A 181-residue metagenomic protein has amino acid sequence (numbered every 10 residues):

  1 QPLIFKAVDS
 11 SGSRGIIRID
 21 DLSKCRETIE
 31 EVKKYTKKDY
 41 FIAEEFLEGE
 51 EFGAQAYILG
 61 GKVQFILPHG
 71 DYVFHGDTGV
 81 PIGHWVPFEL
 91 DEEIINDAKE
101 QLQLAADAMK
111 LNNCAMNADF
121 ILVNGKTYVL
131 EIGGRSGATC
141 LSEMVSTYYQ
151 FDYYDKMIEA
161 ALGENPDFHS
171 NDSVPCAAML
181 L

Functional and structural regions predicted by a protein language model:
Q1-G15: A conserved helix-loop-beta module that forms one wall/lid of the active-site cleft in ATP-utilizing catalytic domains
G12-S13, G49-E51, P175: Short acidic/glycine-enriched loop/turn segments that link adjacent beta-strands
I16-D21, Y57-L59: Short beta-strand-to-turn element immediately C-terminal to the catalytic PLP-Schiff-base lysine in fold type I
I16-R18, I42, V129, A178-L180: Conserved hydrophobic/aromatic beta-strand scaffold that supports enzyme active sites
K24-T28: Short amphipathic alpha-helices within nucleic acid-binding modules
V32-Y40, E45-F88, D97-N117, I121-Y128 (+2 more regions): Phosphate-binding core of ATP-grasp and ATP-grasp-like enzymes
R135-K156: ATP-dependent carboxylate-activation loops
K156-L181: Peripheral (often C-terminal) accessory segments that flank ATP-dependent C-N-forming ligase machineries
